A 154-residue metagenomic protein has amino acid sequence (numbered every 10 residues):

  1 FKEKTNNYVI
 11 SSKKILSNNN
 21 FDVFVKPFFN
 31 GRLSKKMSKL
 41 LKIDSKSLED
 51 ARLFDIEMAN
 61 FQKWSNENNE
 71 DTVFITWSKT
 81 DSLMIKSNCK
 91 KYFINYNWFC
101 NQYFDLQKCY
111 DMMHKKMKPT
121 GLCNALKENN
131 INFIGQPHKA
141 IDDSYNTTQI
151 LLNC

Functional and structural regions predicted by a protein language model:
F1-K90, N97-W98, C123, K127-E128 (+1 more regions): Conserved non-catalytic scaffold segment of RNase H-like nuclease domains
D81, D105, D143: Acidic active-site catalytic centers that drive phospho-/nucleotidyl reactions and related ester hydrolyses
L83, T120, Y145-T148: A structural signal for well-ordered alpha-helical segments within the folded catalytic domains of diverse enzymes
N88-Y92, M112, E128, I150-C154: Active-site catalytic microenvironments for nucleophilic, acid-base chemistry
N95-F104: Short hydrophobic/aromatic-enriched beta-strand-loop microsegments
Y103-P119: Short alpha-helix plus adjacent loop in nuclease-associated cores
K139-L152: Acidic, divalent-metal-coordinating active-site segment for phosphoryl/phosphodiester hydrolysis, typified by short
